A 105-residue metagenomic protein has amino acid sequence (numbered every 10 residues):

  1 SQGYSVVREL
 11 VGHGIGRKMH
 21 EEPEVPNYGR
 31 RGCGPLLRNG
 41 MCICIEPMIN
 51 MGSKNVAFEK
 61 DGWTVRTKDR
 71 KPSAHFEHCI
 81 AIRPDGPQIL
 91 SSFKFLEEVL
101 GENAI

Functional and structural regions predicted by a protein language model:
S1-M48: A contiguous pocket-lining binding segment that forms or flanks enzyme active sites
G29-I105: Charged, cofactor-coupling segments
